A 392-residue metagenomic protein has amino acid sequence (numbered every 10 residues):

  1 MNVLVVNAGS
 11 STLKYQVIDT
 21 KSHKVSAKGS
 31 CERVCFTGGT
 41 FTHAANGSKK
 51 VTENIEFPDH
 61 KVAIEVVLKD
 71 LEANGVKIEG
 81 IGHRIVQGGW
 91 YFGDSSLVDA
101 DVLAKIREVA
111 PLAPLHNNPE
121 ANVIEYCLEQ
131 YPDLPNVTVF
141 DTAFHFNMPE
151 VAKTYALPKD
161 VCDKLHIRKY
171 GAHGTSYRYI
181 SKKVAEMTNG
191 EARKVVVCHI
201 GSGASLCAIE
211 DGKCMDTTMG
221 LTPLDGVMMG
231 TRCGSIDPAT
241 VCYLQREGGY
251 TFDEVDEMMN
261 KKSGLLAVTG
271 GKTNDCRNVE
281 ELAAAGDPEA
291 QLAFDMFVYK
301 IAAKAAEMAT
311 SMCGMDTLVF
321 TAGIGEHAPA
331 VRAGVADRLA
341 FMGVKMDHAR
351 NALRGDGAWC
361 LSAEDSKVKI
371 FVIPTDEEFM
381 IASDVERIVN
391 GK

Functional and structural regions predicted by a protein language model:
M1-L4: Extreme N-terminal starter segment of soluble prokaryotic enzymes
T12-E56, G220: Short glycine-rich, Thr/Ser-proximal phosphate-binding strand/loop in the N-terminal lobe of ATP-dependent enzymes
L71-H116, V137, A143-A152: Short beta-strand-loop/turn "lid" adjacent to the catalytic site in phosphate-handling enzymes
F144-E247: Glycine-rich phosphate-binding loop of actin/hexokinase-like ATP-binding domains
I180-K183, M187, L292-C313: Phosphate/ATP-binding catalytic cores across multiple sugar-kinase/actin-like superfamilies, primarily ASKHA
G201, D316-R338: Glycine-rich phosphate-binding loops at beta-strand->alpha-helix junctions
G248-A293: A mobile "lid/hinge" subdomain adjacent to the ATP/sugar-phosphate binding pocket shared across diverse ATP-dependent
P329, A333-E377: Conserved phosphate-binding/catalytic loops in two-lobed NTP-binding clefts
